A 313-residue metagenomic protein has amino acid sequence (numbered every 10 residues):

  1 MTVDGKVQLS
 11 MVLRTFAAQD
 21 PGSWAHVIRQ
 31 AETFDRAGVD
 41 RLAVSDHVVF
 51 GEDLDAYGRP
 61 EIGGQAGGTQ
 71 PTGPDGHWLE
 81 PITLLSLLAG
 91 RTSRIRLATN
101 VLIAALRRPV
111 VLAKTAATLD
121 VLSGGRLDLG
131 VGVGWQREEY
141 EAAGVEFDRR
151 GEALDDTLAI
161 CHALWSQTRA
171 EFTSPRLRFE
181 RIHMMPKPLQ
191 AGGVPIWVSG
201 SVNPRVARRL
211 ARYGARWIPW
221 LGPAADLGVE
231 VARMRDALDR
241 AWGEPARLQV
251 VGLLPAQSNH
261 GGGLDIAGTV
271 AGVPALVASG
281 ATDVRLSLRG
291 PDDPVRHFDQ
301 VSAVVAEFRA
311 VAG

Functional and structural regions predicted by a protein language model:
M1-G313: Active-site-adjacent structural elements that line small-molecule/cofactor binding pockets in enzymes
